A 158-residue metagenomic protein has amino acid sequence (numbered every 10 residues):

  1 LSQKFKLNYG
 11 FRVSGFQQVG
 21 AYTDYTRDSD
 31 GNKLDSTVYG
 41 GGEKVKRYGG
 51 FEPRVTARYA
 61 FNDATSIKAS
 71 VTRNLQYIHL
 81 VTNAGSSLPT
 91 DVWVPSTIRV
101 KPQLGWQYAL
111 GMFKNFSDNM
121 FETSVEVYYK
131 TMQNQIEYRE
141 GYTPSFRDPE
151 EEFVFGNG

Functional and structural regions predicted by a protein language model:
L1-N62, Y77, L88-P89: Signature of Gram-negative outer-membrane beta-barrel scaffolds
Q3-L7, Q17, D63-A64, W106 (+2 more regions): Short coil turns and loop connectors of transmembrane beta-barrels in diderm outer membranes and organellar homologs
L7-F11, P53, I67-A69, Y108 (+1 more regions): Transmembrane beta-strands of outer-membrane beta-barrel proteins
V13-V19, V71-Y77, S86, F116 (+1 more regions): Transmembrane beta-strands of outer-membrane beta-barrel pores
V19-D28, N32-L34, L80-L88, W93-P95 (+2 more regions): Outer-membrane beta-barrel translocator domains and adjoining extracellular loop/strand segments of Gram-negative
Y39-V45, A57, S96-V100, F113 (+1 more regions): Outer-membrane beta-barrel proteins
Y48-G50, W93, Q103-Q107: Membrane-spanning beta-strands of outer-membrane beta-barrel proteins
T97-K101, D118-G158: Outer membrane beta-barrel strand-and-loop segments of large Gram-negative receptors, especially TonB-dependent
